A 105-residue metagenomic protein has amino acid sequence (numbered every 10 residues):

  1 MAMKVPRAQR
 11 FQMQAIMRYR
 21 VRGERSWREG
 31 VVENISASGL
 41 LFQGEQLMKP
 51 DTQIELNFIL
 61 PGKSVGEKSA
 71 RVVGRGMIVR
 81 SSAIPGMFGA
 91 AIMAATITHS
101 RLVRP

Functional and structural regions predicted by a protein language model:
M1-P105: Structured alpha-helical
